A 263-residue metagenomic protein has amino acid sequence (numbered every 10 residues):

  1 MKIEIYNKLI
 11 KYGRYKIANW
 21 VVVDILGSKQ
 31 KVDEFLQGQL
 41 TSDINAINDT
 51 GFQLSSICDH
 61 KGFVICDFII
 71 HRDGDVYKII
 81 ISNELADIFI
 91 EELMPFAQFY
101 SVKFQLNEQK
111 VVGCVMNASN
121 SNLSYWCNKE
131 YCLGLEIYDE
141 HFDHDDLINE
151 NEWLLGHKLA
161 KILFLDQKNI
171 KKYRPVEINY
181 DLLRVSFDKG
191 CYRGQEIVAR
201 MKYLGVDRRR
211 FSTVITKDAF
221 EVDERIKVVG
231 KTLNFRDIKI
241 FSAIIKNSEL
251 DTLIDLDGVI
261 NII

Functional and structural regions predicted by a protein language model:
M1-I263: Basic, glycine/lysine-rich polyanion-binding surfaces/domains
